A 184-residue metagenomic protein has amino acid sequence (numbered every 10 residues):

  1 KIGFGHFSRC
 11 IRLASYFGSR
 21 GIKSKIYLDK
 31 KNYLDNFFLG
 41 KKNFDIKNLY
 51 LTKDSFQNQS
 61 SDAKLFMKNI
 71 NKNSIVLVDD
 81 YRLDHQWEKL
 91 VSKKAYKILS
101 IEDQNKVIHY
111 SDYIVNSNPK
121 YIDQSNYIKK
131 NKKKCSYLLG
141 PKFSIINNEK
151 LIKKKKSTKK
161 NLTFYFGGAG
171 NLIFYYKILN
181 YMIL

Functional and structural regions predicted by a protein language model:
K1-Y16, I22, D29-F44, N48-K133: Active-site and donor-binding regions of nucleotide-sugar-utilizing enzymes
H6-R9, N171-Y175: Short glycine/serine/threonine-rich phosphate/pyrophosphate-binding segments that cradle anionic phosphate groups
S15-F17, Q124, I152, L179-N180: Generic secondary-structure boundary signal with a strong preference for alpha-helix termini
N36, E149, F174: Short acidic, gly/pro-rich beta-turn/loop elements at beta-sheet edges and active-site/ligand-binding grooves
H109-N171: A nucleotide-sugar donor-handling region in carbohydrate enzymes
I173-L184: Short hydrophobic signal-anchor/transmembrane segments that target glycosyltransferases and glycosylation machinery
